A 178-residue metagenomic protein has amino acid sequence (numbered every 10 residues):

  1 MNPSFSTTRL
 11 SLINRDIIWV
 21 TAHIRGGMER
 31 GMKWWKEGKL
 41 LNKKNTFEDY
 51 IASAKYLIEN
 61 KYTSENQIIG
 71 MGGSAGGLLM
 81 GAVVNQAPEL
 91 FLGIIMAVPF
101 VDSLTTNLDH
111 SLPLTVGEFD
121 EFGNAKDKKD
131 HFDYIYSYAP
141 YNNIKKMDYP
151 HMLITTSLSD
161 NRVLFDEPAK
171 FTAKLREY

Functional and structural regions predicted by a protein language model:
S6-I13, T21-Y178: Active-site-proximal cap/loop segments of hydrolase catalytic domains
